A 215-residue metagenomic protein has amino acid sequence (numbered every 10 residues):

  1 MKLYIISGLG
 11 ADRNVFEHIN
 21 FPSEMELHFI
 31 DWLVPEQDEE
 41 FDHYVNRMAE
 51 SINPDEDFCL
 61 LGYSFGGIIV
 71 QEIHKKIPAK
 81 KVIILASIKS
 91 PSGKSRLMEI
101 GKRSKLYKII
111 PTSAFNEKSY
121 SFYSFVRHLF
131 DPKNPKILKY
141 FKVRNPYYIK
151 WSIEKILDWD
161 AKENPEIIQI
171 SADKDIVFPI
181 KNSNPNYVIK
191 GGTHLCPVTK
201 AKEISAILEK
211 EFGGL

Functional and structural regions predicted by a protein language model:
M1-E56, L106-F115: Active-site catalytic motif of lipid deacylating hydrolases and related acyltransferases
H18, E72-I73: Active-site signature of alpha/beta-hydrolase-fold catalytic machinery across serine- and Asp/Cys-nucleophile hydrolases
I30-W32, N186-G192, V198-T199: Short glycine-rich catalytic loops that host catalytic nucleophiles or stabilize transition states across multiple
D38-E39, G192-I207: Catalytic histidine-centered segment of alpha/beta-hydrolase-like enzymes
L61-V70: Gly/Ala-rich beta-loop-alpha elbow adjacent to hydrolase catalytic centers
P78-S113: Flexible "cap/lid" loop of the alpha/beta hydrolase fold
F115-L157: Conserved alpha/beta-hydrolase catalytic His-Asp/Glu region
Q169-S171, D175: Short beta-strand/loop motif that positions the catalytic acidic residue of the alpha/beta-hydrolase fold
